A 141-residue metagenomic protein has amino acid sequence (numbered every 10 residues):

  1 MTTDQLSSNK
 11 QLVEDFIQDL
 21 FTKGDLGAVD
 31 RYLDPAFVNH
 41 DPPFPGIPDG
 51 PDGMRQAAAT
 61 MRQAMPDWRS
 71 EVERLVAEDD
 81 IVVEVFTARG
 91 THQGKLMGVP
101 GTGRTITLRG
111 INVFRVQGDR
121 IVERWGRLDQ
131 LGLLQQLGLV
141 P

Functional and structural regions predicted by a protein language model:
M1-P141: C-terminal and inter-domain tail/linker signature
